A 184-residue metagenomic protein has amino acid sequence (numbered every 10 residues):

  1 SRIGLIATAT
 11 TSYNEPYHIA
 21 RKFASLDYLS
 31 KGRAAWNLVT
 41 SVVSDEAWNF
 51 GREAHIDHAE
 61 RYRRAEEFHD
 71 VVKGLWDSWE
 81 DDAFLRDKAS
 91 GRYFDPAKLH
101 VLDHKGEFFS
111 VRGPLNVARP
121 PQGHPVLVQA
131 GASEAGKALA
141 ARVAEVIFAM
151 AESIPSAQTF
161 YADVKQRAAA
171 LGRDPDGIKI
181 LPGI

Functional and structural regions predicted by a protein language model:
R2-A7: Conserved catalytic cysteine-centered active-site region of acyl-thioester-dependent Claisen-condensing enzymes
T10-S12, V39-S41, A132, E152 (+1 more regions): Active-site beta-loop-alpha junctions enriched in small/polar residues
T11-H18, S156: Glycine-/small-residue-rich active-site loops that bind phosphorylated ligands and cofactors
E15-A138, R142-V143, L171, D176: Internal, glycine-rich beta/alpha segment that forms the wall or movable "lid" of small-molecule/cofactor binding
L139-V164, A170-L171, P175-D176, L181-G183: Glycine-rich, aromatic-lined ligand/substrate-binding cores of catalytic and carbohydrate-binding domains
